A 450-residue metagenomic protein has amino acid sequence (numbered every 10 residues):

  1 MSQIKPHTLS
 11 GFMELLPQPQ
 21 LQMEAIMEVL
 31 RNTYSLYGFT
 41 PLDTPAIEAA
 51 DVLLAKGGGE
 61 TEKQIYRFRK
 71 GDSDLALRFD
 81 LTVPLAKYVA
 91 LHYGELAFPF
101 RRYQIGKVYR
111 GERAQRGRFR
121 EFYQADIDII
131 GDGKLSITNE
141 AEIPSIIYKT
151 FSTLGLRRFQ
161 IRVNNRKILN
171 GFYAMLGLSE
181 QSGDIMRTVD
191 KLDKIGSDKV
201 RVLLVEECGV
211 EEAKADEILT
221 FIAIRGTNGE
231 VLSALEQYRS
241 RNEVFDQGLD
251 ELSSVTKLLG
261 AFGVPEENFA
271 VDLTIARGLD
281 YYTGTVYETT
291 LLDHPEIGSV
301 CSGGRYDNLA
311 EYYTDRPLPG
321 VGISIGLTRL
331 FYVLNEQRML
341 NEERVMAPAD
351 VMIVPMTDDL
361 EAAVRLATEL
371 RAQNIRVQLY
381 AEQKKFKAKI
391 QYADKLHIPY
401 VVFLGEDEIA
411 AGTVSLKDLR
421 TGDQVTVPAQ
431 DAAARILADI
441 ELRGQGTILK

Functional and structural regions predicted by a protein language model:
M1-Q20, R69, S179-S182: Auxiliary tRNA-acceptor-end handling modules of aminoacyl-tRNA synthetases
S2-P6, K56-G57, P144, R365: Short, flexible segments with low predicted structural confidence
P19-Y37, E48-A49, D72, T82-E95 (+3 more regions): Positively charged, Gly/Ser-enriched RNA/tRNA-binding surfaces
L42, A46-A76: Polyanion/phosphate-binding surface patch
T61-D72, L178-V200, L291-D293: Acidic, His- and aromatic-enriched active-site or binding-groove loops in soluble protein domains that engage sugars
S152, L176-S179: Extended, highly charged clamp/arch subdomains and adjacent linkers that form or line substrate-binding channels
I161-F172: Glycine-rich, mobile lid/loop segments that gate access to catalytic sites or pores
